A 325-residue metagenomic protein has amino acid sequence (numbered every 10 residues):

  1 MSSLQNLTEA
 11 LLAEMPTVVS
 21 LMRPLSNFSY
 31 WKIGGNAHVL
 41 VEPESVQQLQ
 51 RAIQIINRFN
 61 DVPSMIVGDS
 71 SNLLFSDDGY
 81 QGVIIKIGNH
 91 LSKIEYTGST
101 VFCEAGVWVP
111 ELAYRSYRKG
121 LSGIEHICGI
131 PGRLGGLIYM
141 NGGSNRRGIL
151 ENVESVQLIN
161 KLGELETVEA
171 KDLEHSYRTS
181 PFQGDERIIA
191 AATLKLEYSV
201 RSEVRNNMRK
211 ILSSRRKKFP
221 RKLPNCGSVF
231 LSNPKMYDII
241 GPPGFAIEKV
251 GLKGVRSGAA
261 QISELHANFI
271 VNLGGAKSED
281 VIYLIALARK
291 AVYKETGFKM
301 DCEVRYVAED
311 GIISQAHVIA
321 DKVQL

Functional and structural regions predicted by a protein language model:
S2-L134: Anion-binding (especially nucleotide phosphate/pyrophosphate-binding) glycine-rich loop and adjoining beta-alpha core
T8, L49-I56, A113, M208 (+3 more regions): A generic alpha-helix structural signal
S20-F28, G35, G68-D69, K86-N89 (+12 more regions): Residue-level signal for pocket-adjacent positions within structured domains
L21, I159-Y283, K290, E295-L325: Phosphate/pyrophosphate- and phosphate-bearing ligand-binding catalytic cores of soluble enzymes
G34, V41-V46, L74-S92, Y139-A170 (+1 more regions): Structural signature of FAD isoalloxazine-binding scaffolds in flavoprotein oxidoreductases
D77-D78, G136-Y139, A267-N268, I313: Short secondary-structure transition/capping segments
Y96-T100, E104, V109-P110, G123-G129 (+1 more regions): Contiguous, small/hydrophobic- and glycine-enriched helical/loop subdomains that border and often "cap" functional
A113-K119, I124-E154, N225, L231: A gly/ser-rich beta-alpha-beta helix-loop segment of oxidoreductase catalytic cores
